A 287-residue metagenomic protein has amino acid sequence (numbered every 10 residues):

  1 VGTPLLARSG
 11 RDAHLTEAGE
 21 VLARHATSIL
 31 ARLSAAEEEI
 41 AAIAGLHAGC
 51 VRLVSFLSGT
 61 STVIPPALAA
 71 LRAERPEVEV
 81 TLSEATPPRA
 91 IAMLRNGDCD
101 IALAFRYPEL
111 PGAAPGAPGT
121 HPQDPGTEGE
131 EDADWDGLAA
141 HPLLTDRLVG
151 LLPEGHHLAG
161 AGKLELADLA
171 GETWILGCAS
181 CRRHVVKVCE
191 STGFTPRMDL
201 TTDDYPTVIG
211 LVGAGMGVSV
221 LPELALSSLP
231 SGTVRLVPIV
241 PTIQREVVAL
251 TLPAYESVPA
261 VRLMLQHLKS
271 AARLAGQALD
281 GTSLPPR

Functional and structural regions predicted by a protein language model:
V1, L22-A44, L268: Alpha-helical linker/hinge and terminal dimerization helices associated with HTH transcriptional regulators
V1-L15: A short LG(V/I)-centered, amphipathic sequence patch enriched for acidic residue(s) preceding the LG motif
A18-H25, V63, A67, H184 (+1 more regions): Short amphipathic alpha-helical coupling segments at ligand-binding clamshell hinges and other catalytic/signaling
A48-E131, W135, T202: Central regulatory/effector-binding core of bacterial HTH transcription factors
T60, T86-I91, R95-C99, F105 (+1 more regions): Hydrophobic hinge/microswitch elements
F105-R106, L152, L158-G162, E172-T192 (+2 more regions): Secondary-structure junction motif
P111-G116, D132-P142, D146, A161 (+2 more regions): Beta-alpha-beta core module
A113-T120, D124-L148, L152-W174: Flexible hinge/capping segments at coil-to-helix
